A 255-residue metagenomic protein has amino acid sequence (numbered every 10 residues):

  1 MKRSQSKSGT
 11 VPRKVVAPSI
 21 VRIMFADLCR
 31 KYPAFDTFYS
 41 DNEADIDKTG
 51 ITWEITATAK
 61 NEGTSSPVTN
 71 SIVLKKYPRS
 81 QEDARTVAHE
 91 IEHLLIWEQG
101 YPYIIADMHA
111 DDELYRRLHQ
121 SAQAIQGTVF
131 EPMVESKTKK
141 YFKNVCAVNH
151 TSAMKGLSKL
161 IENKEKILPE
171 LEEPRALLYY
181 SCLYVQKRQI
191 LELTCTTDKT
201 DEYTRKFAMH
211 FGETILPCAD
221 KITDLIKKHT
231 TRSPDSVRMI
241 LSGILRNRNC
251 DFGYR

Functional and structural regions predicted by a protein language model:
K2-V68, Y77-S80, Q120-A122, Q126 (+2 more regions): Auxiliary, metal-adjacent structural segments of Zn-dependent hydrolase domains
V68-N70, A106-L118, K155-I167: Short amphipathic alpha-helical segments and their helix-coil junctions
I72-V87: Short pre-active-site segment immediately N-terminal to the catalytic Zn-binding motif
Q81, R85, I96-P132, A219-I222: Post-HEXXH active-site segment of zinc metalloproteases
H89, H93: Histidine-centered divalent metal-coordination motifs
L95-G100, F142, I161-E162, N249: Short alpha-helix boundary/capping elements
P102-M108, K143-G156: Short acidic alpha-helical/loop segments enriched in Asp/Glu that coordinate divalent cations
M154-R255: Pan-zinc metallopeptidase signature
